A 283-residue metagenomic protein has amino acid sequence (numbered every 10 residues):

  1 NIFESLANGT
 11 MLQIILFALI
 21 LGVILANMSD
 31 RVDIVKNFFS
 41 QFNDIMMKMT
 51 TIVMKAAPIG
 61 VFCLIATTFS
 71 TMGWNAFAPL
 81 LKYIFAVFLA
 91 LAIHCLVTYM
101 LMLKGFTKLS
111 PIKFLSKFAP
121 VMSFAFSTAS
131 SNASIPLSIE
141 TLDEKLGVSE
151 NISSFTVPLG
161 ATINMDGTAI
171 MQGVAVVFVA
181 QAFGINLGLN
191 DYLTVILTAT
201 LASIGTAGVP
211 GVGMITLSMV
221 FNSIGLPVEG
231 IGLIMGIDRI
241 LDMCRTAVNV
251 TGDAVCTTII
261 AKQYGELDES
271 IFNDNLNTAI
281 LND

Functional and structural regions predicted by a protein language model:
N1-K113, S270-N275, N282-D283: Signature of multi-pass transmembrane helix bundles
G9-I14, T51-K55, L89-A90, F106-L115 (+4 more regions): Membrane-interfacial loop-to-helix junctions in multi-pass transporters
L19-V23, G60-T67, Y99-L103, E140 (+5 more regions): Transmembrane alpha-helix boundary and packing residues in multipass membrane permease domains and related
M28-D33, Q41-D44, M72, T107-P111 (+4 more regions): Juxtamembrane helix-boundary/capping and inter-helix hinge elements in multi-pass membrane proteins
F42-N43, L81-T98, K117-M122, L193-T206 (+2 more regions): Small-residue-enriched core segments of transmembrane alpha-helices in multipass membrane transport and channel
F88-I93, A125-S130, T162-I170, T200-V212 (+2 more regions): Hydrophobic transmembrane alpha-helical segments of multi-pass transport and channel proteins
P120-S203, T257, E269-A279: Helix-loop-helix junctions within the multi-pass membrane cores of secondary transporters/permeases
G211-N275: Hydrophobic alpha-helical transmembrane segments of membrane transport and translocation systems, primarily multi-pass
